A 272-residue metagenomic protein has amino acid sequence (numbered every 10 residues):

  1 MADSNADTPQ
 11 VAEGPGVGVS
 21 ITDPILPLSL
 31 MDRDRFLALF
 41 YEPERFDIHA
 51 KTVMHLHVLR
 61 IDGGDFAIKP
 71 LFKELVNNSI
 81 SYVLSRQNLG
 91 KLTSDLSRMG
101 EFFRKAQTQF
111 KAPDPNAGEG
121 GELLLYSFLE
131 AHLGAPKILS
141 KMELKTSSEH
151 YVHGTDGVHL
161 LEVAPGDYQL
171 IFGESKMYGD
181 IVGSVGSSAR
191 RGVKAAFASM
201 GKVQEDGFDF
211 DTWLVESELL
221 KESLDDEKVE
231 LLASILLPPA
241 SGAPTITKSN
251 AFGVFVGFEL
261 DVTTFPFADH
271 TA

Functional and structural regions predicted by a protein language model:
T8-E101: A structured, charge-rich N-terminal accessory region that forms the first stable segment of a protein and links
D65, Y178-D180, L260-T264: Short acidic, S/G/P-rich loop/turn micro-motifs used as interaction or catalytic elements
R104-Y126, S147: A short, highly charged nucleic-acid-interacting micro-segment common to nuclease and nuclease-linked defense proteins
L129, D156-H159, Q169-M177: Conserved catalytic cores of phosphodiester-cleaving nucleases, focusing on short active-site segments
E130-I138, L161-Y168: Secondary-structure boundary elements
L133-E149: A short acidic/basic microdomain associated with nuclease active sites
H150-G154: A short, glycine/Asx- and small/polar-enriched loop/turn that sits immediately N-terminal to a beta-strand
V185-D269: Acidic, metal/cofactor-coordinating or nucleic-acid-engaging core segments within structured domains
